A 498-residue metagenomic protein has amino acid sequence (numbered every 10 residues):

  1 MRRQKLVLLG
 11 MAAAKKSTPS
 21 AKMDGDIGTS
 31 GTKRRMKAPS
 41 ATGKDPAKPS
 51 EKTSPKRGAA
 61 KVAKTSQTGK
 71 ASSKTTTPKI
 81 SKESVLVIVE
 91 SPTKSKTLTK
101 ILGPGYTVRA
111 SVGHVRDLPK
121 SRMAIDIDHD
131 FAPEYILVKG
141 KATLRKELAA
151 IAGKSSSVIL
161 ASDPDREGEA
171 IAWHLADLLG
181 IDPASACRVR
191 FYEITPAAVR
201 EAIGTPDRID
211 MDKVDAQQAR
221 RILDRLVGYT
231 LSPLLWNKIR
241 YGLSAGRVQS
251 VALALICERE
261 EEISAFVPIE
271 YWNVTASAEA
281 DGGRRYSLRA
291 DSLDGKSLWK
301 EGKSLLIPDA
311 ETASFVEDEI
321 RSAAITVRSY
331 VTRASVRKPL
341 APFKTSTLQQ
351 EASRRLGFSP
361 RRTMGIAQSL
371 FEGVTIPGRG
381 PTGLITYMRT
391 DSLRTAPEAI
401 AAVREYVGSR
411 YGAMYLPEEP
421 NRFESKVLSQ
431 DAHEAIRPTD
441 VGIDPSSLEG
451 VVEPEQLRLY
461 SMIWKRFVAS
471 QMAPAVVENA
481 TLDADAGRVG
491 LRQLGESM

Functional and structural regions predicted by a protein language model:
R2-Q218, T230, K303-I307, S314: Intrinsically disordered, low-complexity regulatory segments
V89, A110-V112, A161-P164, V189-E193 (+5 more regions): Glycine-rich, histidine-containing beta strand-loop boundary motifs that form or position
K100, L148-T332, Q368, A435-R492 (+1 more regions): Phosphate-backbone binding and catalysis cores of DNA-processing enzymes
P133-L137, R355-L356, S447-E453: Short histidine-centered catalytic/ligand-binding loop motif
S244-A245, R337-K344, F358-R362, P377 (+4 more regions): Secondary-structure capping and boundary motifs in well-ordered enzyme cores
A265, T345, L356, P360 (+3 more regions): RNA/tRNA-interacting regions in translation and RNA-turnover enzymes
V327-V331, K338-S353, R379-T390: Short acidic, hydrophobic short linear motifs in intrinsically disordered regions
F358-S425, S429-Q430: Extended, well-ordered alpha-helical scaffold/bundle regions in very large, multi-domain proteins
